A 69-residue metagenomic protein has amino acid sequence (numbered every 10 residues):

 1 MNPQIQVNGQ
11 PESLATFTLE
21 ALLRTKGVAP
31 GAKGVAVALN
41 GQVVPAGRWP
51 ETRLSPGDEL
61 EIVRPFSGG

Functional and structural regions predicted by a protein language model:
M1-G68: Ubiquitin-like/PB1-type beta-grasp interaction modules and other compact soluble beta-rich domains
